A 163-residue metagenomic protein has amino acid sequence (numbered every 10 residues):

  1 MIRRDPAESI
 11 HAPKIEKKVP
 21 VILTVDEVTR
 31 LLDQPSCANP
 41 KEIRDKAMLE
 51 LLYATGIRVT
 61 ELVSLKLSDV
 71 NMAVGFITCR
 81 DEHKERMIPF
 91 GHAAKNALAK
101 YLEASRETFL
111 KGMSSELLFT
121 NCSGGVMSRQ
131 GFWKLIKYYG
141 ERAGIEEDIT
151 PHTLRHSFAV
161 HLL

Functional and structural regions predicted by a protein language model:
M1-L163: Conserved catalytic core of the tyrosine transesterase superfamily
